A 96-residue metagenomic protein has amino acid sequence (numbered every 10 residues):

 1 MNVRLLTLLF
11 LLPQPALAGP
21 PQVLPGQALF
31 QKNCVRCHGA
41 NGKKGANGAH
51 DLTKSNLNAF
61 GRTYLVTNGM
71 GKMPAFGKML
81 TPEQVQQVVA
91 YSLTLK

Functional and structural regions predicted by a protein language model:
M1-L8: Sec-dependent signal peptide recognition, specifically the positively charged N-region followed immediately by
P13-P15: N-terminal signal peptide c-region/cleavage motif recognized by signal peptidases
G19, K43-K44, T94-K96: Inter-heme linker and motif-flanking segments adjacent to c-type heme-binding CXXCH motifs in c-type cytochromes
V23-Q27, Q31, G39-T67: Gly/Gly-Pro-rich "capping" loops immediately C-terminal to redox-active cysteine motifs in periplasmic/lumenal
K32-V35, G71: Glycine-centered loop/turn positions within well-structured domains that cap or flank conserved ligand/cofactor-binding
G61-M79: Short Fe-S-cluster ligation motifs
V66, K78-K96: C-terminal capping alpha-helices of c-type cytochrome domains
